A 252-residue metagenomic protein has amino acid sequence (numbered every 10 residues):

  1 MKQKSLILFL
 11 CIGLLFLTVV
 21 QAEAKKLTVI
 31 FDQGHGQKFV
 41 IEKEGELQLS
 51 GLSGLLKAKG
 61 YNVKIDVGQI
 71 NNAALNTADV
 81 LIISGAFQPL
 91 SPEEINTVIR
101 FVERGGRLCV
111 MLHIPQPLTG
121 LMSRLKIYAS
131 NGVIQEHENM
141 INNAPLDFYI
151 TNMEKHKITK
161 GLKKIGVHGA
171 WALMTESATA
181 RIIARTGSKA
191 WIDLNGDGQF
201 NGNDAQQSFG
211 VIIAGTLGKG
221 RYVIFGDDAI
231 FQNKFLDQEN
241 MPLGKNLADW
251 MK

Functional and structural regions predicted by a protein language model:
M1-F9: Bacterial N-terminal signal peptides that target proteins for export
F9-T18: Bacterial N-terminal signal peptides
A22-K252: Short, surface-exposed patches at the edges or C-terminal ends of soluble domains, predominantly
